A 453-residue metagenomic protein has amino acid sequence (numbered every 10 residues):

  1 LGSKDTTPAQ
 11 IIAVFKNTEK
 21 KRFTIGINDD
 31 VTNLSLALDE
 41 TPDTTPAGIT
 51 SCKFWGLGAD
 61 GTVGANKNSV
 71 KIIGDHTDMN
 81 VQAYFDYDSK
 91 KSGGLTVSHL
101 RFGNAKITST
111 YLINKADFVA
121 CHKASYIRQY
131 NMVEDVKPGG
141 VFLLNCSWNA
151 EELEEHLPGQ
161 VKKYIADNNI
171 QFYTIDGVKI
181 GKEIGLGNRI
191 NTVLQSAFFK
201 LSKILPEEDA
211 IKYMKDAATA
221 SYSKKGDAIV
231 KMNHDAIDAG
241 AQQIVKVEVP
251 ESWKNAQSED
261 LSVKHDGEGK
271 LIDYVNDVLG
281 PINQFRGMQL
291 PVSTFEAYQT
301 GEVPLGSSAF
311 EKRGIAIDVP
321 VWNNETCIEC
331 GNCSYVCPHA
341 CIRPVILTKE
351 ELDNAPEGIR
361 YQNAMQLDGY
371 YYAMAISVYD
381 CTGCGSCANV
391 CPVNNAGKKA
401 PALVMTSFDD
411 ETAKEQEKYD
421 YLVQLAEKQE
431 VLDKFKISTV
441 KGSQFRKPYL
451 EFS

Functional and structural regions predicted by a protein language model:
L1, G48-G58, T62-P281, L352-P356: Active-site cofactor/cluster-binding pocket
G2-S3, Y379: Active-site beta-loop-alpha junctions enriched in small/polar residues
S3-D5, Q10-S69, G74-M79, K91-S92 (+2 more regions): Active-site phosphate/pyrophosphate-binding segments
A13, F85-S89, H156-K163, G306-A309 (+2 more regions): Intrinsically disordered, low-complexity boundary segments flanking structured domains
F23-L38, M79, L100, Q243-V247 (+2 more regions): Generic preference for hydrophobic/aromatic residues in regular secondary structure cores
G48-W55, T77-M79, A83, T96-L100 (+12 more regions): Structural beta-strand/beta-sheet cores of well-ordered domains, especially the beta-sheet scaffolds that support
N66, P158, E329-C330, C384: Generic non-transmembrane alpha-helix signal with a bias for helix starts/N-cap capping motifs
A210, M214, S223-A375, D380-C381 (+1 more regions): Ferredoxin-type iron-sulfur electron-transfer modules and their immediate structural context
